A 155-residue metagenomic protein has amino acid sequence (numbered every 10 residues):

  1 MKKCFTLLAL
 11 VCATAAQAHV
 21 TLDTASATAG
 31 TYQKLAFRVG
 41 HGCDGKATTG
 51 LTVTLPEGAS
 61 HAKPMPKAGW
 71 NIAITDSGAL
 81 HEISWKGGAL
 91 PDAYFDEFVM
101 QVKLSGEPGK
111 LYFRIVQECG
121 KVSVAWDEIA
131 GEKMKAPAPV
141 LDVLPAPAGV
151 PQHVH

Functional and structural regions predicted by a protein language model:
C4-A13: Sec-dependent N-terminal signal peptides
T14-A18: Sec/Tat signal peptide C-region and signal peptidase I cleavage site
A25-P64: Low-complexity, serine/threonine/proline/glycine-rich extracellular segments that form mucin-like
G30-L35, D96-E97, K110-Y112: Short, solvent-exposed loop/turn segments enriched in Ser/Thr/Gly
P56-H81, A130, D142-P151: A surface/secretory-pathway sequence property marking extracellular, secreted, or lumenal proteins enriched
D76-A93: Extracellular adhesion/glycan-binding regions together with long Ser/Thr- and acidic-residue-rich low-complexity tracts
A89-G109: Low-complexity, intrinsically disordered segments enriched in Ser/Thr together with acidic residues
K121-H155: Extracytoplasmic/periplasmic copper-protein system
